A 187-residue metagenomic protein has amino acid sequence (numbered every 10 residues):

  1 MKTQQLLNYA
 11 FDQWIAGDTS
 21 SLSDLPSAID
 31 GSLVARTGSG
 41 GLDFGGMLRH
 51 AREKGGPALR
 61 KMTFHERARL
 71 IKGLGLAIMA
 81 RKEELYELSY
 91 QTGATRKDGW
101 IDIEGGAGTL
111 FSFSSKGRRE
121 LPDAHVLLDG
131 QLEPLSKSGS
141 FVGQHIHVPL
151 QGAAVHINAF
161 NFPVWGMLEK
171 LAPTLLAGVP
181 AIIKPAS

Functional and structural regions predicted by a protein language model:
M1-K137: N-terminal Rossmann-like NAD(P)+-binding subdomain of aldehyde/semialdehyde dehydrogenases
D123-S187: Conserved small-residue-rich beta-alpha loop and adjacent elements that most often cradle the phosphate/pyrophosphate
